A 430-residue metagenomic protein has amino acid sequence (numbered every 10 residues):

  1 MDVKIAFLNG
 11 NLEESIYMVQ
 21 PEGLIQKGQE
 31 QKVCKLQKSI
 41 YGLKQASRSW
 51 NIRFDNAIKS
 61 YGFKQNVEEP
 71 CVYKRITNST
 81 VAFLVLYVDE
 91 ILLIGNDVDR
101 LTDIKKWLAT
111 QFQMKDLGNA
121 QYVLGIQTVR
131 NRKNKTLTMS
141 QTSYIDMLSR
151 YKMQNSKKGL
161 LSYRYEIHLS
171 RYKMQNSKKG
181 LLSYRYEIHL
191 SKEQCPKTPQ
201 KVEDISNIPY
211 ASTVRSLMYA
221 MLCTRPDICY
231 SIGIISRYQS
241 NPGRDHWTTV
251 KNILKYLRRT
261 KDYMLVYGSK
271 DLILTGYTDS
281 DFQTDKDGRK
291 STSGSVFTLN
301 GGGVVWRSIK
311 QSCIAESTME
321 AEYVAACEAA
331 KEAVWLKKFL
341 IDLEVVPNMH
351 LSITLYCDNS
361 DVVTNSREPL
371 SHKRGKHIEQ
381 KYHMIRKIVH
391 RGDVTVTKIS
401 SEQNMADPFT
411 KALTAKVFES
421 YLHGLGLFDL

Functional and structural regions predicted by a protein language model:
M1-Q113: Metal/cofactor- and membrane transport-associated sequence elements
D2, M18, G42, F54 (+23 more regions): Mobile genetic element proteins and their domesticated derivatives, centered on retroelements and DNA transposons
K4-C34, I52-F54, Y61-G62, I76-T77 (+3 more regions): Reverse-transcriptase-like RNA-dependent polymerase core
I40, V88, D116-D262, S269 (+2 more regions): C-terminal reverse transcriptase regions that engage the nucleic-acid substrate
K64-E68, L93-I145, L343, N348: Polymerase palm active-site segment centered on the conserved acidic dipeptide of motif C
Y122, Q127, D271-I273, I309-L430: RNase H-like nuclease module associated with reverse transcription
L217, Y277-M319: RNase H-like nuclease fold core
K255-S280, N348-M349: Structured nucleic-acid-interacting core domains from mobile-element enzymes and related host factors, especially RNase
